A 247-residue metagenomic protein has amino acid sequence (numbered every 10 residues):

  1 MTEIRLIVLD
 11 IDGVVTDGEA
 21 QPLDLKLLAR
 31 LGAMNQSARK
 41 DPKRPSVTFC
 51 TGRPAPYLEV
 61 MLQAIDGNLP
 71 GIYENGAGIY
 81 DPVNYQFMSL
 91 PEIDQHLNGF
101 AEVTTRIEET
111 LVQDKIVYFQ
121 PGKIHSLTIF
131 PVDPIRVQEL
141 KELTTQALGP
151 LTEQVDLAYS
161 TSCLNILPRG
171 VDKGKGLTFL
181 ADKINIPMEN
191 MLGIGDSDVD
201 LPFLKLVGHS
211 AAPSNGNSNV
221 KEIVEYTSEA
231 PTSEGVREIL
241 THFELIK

Functional and structural regions predicted by a protein language model:
M1-I11, A33-Q36, D182-I186: Non-catalytic pre-domain segments flanking phosphatase-related domains
E3-Q21, F49, L204: Asp-based phosphoryl-transfer active-site loop
L6-V8, P70, L192: Hydrophobic "anchor" residues on beta-strands that sit immediately upstream of conserved functional sites
L27-F119: Active-site phosphate-binding/coordination module
P42-V47, N68-L69, E189-M191, K205-H209 (+1 more regions): Short active-site oxyanion
P56-V60, G176, P202-F203, N219-E222 (+1 more regions): Phosphate- and divalent-cation-binding pockets in alpha/beta enzyme and binding domains that engage nucleotide-derived
V103-L206, N215: Conserved acidic, metal-coordinating active-site core of Asp-based, Mg2+-dependent phosphoryl-transfer enzymes
L206, S210-K247: Asp-based, Mg2+/Mn2+-dependent phosphohydrolase catalytic module
